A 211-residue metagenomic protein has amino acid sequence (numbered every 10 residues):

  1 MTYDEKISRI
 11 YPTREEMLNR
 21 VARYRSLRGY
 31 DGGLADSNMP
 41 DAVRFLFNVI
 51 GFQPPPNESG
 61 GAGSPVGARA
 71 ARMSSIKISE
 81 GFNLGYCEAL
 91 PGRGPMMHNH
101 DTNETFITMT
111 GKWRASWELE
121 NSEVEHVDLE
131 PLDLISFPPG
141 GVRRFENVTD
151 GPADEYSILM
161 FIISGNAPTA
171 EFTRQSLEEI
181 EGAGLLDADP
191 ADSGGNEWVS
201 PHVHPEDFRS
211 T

Functional and structural regions predicted by a protein language model:
M1-E15, V142-T211: Double-stranded beta-helix
M1-E80, A191-T211: A short, N-terminal "cap"/entry segment at the start of jelly-roll beta-barrel domains of the cupin/DSBH fold
P65-R72, N83-H100, P139: Conserved short histidine dyad/triad with adjacent acidic residue
R72-I76, P95-H100, W117, E125-D128 (+1 more regions): Short histidine-centered beta-strand/loop micro-motifs that create catalytic or ligand/metal-coordination sites
A89-G92, L129-T149, I163-S164: Conserved metal-binding segment of the jelly-roll/cupin
N103, I107, L119-P139: Short acidic-glycine-tyrosine-enriched beta hairpin
